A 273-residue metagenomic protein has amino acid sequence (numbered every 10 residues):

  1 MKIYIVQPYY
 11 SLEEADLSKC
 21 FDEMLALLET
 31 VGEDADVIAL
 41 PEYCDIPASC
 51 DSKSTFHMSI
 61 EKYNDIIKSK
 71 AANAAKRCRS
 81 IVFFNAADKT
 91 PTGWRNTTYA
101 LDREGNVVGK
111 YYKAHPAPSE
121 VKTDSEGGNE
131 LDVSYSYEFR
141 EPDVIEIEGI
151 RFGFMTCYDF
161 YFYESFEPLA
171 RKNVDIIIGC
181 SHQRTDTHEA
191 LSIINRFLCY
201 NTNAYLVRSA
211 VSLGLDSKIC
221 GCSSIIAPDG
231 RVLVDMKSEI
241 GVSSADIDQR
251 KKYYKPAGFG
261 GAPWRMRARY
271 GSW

Functional and structural regions predicted by a protein language model:
M1-L12, I150-D159, I178: Active-site-proximal beta-strand elements of phosphoester/diester hydrolases
V6, Y111, I145, S209 (+2 more regions): Hydrophobic residues at beta-strand termini and immediately following loops that shape nucleotide-binding pockets
S11-K19, I60, T123-S125, E130: Acidic/histidine-rich helix-loop elements that form or flank divalent-metal/phosphate-binding sites at the catalytic
S18-E104, K110, R184-A204: Cys-nucleophile CN-hydrolase/nitrilase-fold catalytic domain and related Cys-dependent amidase chemistry that acts on
Y63-F83, F160-V242: CN hydrolase (nitrilase-like) catalytic-core segments centered on the catalytic cysteine and neighboring Lys/Glu
F84-A86, T97-A100, D143-I145, S223-I225 (+1 more regions): Short beta-strand scaffold segments in enzyme catalytic cores
T90-K172, T187-I193, P256-G261, R267: Active-site catalytic loop in hydrolytic enzyme cores
S244-D246, R250-W273: Short, basic/aromatic-enriched C-terminal tail that caps enzymatic domains
